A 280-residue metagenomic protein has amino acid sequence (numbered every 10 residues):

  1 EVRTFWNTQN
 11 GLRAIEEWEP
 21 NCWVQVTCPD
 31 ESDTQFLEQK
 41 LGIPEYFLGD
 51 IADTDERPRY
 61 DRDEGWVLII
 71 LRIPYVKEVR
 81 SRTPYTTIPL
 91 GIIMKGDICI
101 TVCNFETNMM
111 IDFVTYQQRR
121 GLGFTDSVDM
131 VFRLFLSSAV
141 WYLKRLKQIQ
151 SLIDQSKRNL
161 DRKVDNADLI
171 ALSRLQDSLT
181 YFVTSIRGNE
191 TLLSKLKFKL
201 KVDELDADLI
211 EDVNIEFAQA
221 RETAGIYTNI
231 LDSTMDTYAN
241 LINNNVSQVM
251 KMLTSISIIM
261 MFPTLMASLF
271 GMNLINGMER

Functional and structural regions predicted by a protein language model:
E1-E204, L209-D212, E216-Q219, T223: Peripheral, non-transmembrane regulatory/ligand-interaction domains of membrane transport proteins
G42, A218-R280: Hydrophobic alpha-helical transmembrane segments and their immediately adjacent juxtamembrane loops
